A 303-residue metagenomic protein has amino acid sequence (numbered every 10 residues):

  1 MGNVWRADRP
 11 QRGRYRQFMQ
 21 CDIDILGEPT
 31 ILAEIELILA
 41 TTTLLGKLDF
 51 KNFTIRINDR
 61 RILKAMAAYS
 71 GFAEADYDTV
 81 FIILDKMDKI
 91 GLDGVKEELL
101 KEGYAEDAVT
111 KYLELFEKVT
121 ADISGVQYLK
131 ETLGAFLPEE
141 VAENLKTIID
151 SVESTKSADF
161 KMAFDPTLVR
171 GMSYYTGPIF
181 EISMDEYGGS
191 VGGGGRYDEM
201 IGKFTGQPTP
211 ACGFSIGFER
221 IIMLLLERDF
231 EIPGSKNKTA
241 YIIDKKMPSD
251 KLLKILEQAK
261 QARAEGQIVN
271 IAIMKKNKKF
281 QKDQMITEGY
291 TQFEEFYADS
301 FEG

Functional and structural regions predicted by a protein language model:
M1-F50, L99-G303: Positively charged, Gly/Ser-enriched RNA/tRNA-binding surfaces
Q17-C21, I57-A65: Short, conserved phosphate-binding/catalytic loop or strand-edge motifs used in phosphoryl-/nucleotidyl-transfer
A40-G46, R61-Y69: Hydrophobic mid-domain F-helix/FG-region of cytochrome P450s
N52-R61, V80, A163-T167: Short, surface-exposed recognition loops or helix-turn segments adjacent to catalytic cores
I55-N58, K86-L92, E140: Short acidic alpha-helix initiation/capping motifs at coil-to-helix transition points, especially at protein N-termini
G71-A73, E288-G289: Short, hinge-like loop/turn segments at secondary-structure boundaries
F72-V95: Acidic, His- and aromatic-enriched active-site or binding-groove loops in soluble protein domains that engage sugars
